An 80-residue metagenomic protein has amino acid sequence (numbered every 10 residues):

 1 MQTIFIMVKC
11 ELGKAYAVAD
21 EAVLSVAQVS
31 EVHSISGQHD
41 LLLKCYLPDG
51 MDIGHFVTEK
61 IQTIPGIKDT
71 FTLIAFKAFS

Functional and structural regions predicted by a protein language model:
M1-S80: A compositional/biophysical signature of low hydrophobicity enriched in polar/charged and small residues
